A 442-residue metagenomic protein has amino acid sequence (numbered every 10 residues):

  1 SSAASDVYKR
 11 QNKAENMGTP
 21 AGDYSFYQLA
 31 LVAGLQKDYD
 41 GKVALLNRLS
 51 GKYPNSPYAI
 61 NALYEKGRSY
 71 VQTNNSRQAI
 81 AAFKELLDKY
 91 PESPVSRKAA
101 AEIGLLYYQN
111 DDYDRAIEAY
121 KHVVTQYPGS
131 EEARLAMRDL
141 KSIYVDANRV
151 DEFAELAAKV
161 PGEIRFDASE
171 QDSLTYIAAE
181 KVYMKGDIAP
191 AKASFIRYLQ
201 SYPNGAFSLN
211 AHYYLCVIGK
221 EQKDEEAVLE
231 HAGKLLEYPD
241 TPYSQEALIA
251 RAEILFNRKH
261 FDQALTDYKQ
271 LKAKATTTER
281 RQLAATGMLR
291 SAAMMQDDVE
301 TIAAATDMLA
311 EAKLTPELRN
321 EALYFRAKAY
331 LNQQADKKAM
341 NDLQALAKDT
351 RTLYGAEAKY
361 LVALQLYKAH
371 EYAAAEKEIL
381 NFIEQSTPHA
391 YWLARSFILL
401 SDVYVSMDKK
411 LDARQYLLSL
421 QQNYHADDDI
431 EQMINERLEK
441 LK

Functional and structural regions predicted by a protein language model:
S5-K442: Acidic, polar-rich low-complexity tracts and alpha-helical solenoid repeat scaffolds
